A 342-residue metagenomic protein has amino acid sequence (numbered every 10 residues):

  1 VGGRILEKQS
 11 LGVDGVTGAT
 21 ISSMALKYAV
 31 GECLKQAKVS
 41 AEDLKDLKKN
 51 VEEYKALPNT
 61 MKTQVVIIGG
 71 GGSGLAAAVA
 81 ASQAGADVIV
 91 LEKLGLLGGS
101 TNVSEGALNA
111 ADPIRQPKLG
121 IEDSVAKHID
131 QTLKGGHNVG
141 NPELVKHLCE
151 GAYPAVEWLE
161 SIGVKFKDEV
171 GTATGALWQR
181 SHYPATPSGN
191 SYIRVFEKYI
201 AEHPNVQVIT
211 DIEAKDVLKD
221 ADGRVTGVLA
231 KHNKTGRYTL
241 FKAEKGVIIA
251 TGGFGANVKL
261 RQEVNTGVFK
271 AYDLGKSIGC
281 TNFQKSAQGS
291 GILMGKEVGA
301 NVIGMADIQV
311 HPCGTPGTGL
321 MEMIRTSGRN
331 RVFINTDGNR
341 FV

Functional and structural regions predicted by a protein language model:
V1-K49: Active-site- and interface-proximal helix/loop "cap" or "latch" segments in soluble metabolic and energy-transducing
K45-K62, G338: A short, basic/flexible loop-to-alpha-helix module at the beginning of a structural domain
Y54-S73, I89: Beta1/beta-strand and adjacent pyrophosphate-binding region of the FAD-binding site in flavoprotein oxidoreductases
Q83-V103: Glycine-rich FAD pyrophosphate-binding loop
L96, N102-Q207, D211-D216, R261-E263 (+2 more regions): Conserved N-terminal/central alpha/beta ligand/cofactor-binding core
P187-K245, I292, V298: Helical element adjacent to the flavin cofactor pocket in flavoenzyme catalytic cores
K234-R237, K242-G314: Glycine-rich loop(s) and the adjacent beta-strand/alpha-helix scaffold that form part
I308-V342: FAD cofactor-binding and catalytic pocket of flavoenzymes
